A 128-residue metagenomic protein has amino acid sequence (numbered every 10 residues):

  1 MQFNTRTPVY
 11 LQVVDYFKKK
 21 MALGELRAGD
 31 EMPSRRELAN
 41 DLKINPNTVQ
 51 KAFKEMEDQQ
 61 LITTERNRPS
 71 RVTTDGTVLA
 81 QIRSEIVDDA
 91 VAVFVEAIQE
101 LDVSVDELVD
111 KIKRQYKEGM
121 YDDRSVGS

Functional and structural regions predicted by a protein language model:
M1-E31, E37, E85, D89 (+1 more regions): Extreme N-terminal segment that seeds HTH/winged-HTH DNA-binding domains in transcriptional regulators
E31-L42, M56: A short alpha-helical element within helix-turn-helix/winged-helix DNA-binding domains across DNA-binding proteins
M32, L61-T77: Short, Lys/Arg-rich nucleic-acid/phosphate-binding segment
D41, E55-L61, L101, E118: Residue cluster at the C-terminal edge of the helix-turn-helix DNA-binding motif
T73-D88, A92: A surface-exposed regulatory interaction patch that couples sensing to output across bacterial transport/metabolic
D122-S128: Mid-protein regulatory/catalytic core that forms ligand/cofactor-binding pockets and protein-protein interaction
